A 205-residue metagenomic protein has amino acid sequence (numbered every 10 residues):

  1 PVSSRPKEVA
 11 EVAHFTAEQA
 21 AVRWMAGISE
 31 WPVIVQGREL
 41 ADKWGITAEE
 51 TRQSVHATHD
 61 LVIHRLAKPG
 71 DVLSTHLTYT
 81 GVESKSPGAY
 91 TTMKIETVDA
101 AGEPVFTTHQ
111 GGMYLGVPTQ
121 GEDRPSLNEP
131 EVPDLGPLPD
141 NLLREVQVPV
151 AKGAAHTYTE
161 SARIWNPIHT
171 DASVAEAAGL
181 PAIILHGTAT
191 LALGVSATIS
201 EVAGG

Functional and structural regions predicted by a protein language model:
P1-M25, A100, Y114-L185, I199: Catalytic strand-loop segment that frames the active site of acyl-thioester-processing enzymes
P1-V72, V202: Hydrophobic, proline/glycine-rich low-complexity stretches
A26-P32, T78, T159, V195: Residue-level recognition of well-ordered secondary-structure positions
S54, T58-E145: HotDog/MaoC-like acyl-thioester-processing domains
T190-T198: Buried hydrophobic packing segments
A197-G205: A conserved acidic, glycine/proline-rich C-terminal tail/linker
